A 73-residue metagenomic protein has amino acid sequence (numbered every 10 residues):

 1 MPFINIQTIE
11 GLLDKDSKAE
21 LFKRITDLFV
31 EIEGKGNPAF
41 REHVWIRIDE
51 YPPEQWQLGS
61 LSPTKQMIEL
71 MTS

Functional and structural regions predicted by a protein language model:
P2-S73: A domain-level signal for the structural core that forms small-molecule/cofactor-binding pockets and catalytic centers
